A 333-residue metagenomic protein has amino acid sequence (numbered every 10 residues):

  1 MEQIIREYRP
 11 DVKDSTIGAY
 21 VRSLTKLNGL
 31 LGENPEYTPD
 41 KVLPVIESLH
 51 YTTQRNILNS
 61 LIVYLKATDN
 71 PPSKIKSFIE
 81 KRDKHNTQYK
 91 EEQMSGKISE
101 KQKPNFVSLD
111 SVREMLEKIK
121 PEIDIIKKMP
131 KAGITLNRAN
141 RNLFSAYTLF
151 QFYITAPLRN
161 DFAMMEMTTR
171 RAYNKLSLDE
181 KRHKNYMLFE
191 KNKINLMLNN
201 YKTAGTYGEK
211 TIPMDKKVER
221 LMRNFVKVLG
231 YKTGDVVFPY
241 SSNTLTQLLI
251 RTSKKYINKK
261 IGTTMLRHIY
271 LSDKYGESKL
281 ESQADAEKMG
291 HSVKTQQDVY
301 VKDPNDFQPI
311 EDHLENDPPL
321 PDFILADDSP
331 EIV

Functional and structural regions predicted by a protein language model:
E2-N86, M214, L248, T264-H268: Non-catalytic DNA-binding core/recognition domains of DNA-processing enzymes
E114-D161: Basic, Lys/Arg- and aromatic-enriched nucleic-acid-binding interface segment
N142-A146, Q151-K181, E277-L280, M289-H291: A short, glycine-centered helix-capping/turn motif at helix boundaries that positions DNA-contacting or catalytic
M165-K216: Conserved tyrosine-mediated DNA breakage-rejoining catalytic core shared by Y-recombinases
Y207-Y270, Y275: Active-site/catalytic core of tyrosine-dependent DNA strand-transfer enzymes
M265-S292: C-terminal catalytic core of tyrosine-transesterase DNA break-rejoin enzymes
G276, E287-D317: Catalytic-site neighborhood detector that most strongly recognizes the C-terminal catalytic loop/helix of tyrosine
P309-V333: C-terminal secondary-structure termini that scaffold catalytic or DNA-interacting sites
